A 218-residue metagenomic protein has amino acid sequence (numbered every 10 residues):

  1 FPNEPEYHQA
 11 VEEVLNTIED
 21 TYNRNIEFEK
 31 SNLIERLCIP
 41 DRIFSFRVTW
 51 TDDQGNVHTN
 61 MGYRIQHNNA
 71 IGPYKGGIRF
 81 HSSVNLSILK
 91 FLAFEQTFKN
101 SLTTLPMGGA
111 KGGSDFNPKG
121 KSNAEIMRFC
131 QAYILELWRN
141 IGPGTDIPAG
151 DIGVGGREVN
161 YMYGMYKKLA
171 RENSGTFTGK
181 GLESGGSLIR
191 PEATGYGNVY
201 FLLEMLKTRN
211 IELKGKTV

Functional and structural regions predicted by a protein language model:
F1-A193, V199-F201, M205-T208: N-terminal ligand-binding/catalytic initiation module
L188, T217-V218: Short, mixed-charge aromatic SLiMs
I211-K216: Short helix-loop-beta connector
